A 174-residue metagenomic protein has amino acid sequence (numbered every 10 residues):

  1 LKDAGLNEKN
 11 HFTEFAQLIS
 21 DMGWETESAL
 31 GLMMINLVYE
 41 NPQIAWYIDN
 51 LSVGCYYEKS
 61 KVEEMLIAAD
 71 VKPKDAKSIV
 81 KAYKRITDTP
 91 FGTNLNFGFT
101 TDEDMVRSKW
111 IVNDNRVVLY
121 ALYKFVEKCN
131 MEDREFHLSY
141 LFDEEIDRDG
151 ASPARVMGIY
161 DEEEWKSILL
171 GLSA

Functional and structural regions predicted by a protein language model:
K2-A174: Donor-sugar nucleotide-binding helix/loop cap in glycosyltransferases
